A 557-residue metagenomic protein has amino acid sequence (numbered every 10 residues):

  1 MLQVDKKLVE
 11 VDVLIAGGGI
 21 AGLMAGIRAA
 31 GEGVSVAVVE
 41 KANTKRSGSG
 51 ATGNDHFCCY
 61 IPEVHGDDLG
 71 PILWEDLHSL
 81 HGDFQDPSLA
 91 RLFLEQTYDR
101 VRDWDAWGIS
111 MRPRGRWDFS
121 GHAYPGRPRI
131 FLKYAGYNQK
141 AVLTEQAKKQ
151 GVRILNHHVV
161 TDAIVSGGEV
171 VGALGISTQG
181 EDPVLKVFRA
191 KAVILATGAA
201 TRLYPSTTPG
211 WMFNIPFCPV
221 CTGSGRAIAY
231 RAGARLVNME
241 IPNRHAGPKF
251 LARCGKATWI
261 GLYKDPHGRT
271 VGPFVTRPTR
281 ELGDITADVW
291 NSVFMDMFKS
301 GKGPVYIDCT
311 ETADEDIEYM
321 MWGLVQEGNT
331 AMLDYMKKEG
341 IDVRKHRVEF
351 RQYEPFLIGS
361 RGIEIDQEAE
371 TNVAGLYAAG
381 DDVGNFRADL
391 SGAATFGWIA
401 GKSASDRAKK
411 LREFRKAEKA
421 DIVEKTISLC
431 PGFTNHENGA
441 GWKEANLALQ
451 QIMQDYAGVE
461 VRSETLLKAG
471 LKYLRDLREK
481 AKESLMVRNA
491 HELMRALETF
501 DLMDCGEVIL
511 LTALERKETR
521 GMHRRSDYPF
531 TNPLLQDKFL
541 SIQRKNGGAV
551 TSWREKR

Functional and structural regions predicted by a protein language model:
M1-V4, L8-E10, E32-V34, N43-K45 (+11 more regions): Glycine- and aromatic-enriched mobile tails/lids
V13-V38: N-terminal Rossmann-like FAD-binding beta1-loop-alpha1 element of flavoenzymes
S35-E40, L236-N238: Short beta-strand "acidic-cap" motif of Rossmann-like dinucleotide-binding folds
A42-D68, E75, C254-W259: Conserved N-terminal glycine-rich FAD pyrophosphate-binding loop of Rossmann-like flavoproteins
R46, T97-V184, R189-A192, A196 (+3 more regions): Conserved redox-cofactor binding core of oxidoreductases
E75-V101: Dinucleotide-binding Rossmann-like beta1-alpha1 core, especially the glycine-rich loop that anchors the ADP
L195-F250, L390-S403: Glycine-rich loop(s) and the adjacent beta-strand/alpha-helix scaffold that form part
I228, A234-V348, A394, S403 (+1 more regions): An anion/pyrophosphate-binding glycine-rich loop and adjacent beta-alpha core in soluble alpha-beta enzymes
